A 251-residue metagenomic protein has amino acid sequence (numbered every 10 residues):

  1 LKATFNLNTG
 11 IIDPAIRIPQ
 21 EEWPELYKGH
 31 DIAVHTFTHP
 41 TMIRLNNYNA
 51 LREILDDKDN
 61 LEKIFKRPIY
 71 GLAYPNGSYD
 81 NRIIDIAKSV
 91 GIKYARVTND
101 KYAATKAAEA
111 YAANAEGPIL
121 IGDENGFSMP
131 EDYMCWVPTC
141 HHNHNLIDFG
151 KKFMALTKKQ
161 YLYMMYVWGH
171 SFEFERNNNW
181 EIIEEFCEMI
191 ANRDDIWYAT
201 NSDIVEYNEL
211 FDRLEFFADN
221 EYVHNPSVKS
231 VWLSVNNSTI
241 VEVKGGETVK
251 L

Functional and structural regions predicted by a protein language model:
K2-C140, Y163-S171: Metal-dependent polysaccharide deacetylase catalytic core of the NodB/CE4 family, i.e., the active-site-bearing domain
L7, I11-D13, E62, Y94-A103 (+2 more regions): C-terminal domain-boundary segment and adjacent tail
N47-R52, I147, N177-W180: Non-membrane alpha-helical structural segments and their capping/turn regions in soluble enzymes
D56, F149-K152: Well-ordered alpha-helical segments embedded in enzymatic catalytic cores
H142-F149: A conserved mid-domain beta-alpha-beta active-site/ligand-binding segment of alpha/beta enzyme cores
